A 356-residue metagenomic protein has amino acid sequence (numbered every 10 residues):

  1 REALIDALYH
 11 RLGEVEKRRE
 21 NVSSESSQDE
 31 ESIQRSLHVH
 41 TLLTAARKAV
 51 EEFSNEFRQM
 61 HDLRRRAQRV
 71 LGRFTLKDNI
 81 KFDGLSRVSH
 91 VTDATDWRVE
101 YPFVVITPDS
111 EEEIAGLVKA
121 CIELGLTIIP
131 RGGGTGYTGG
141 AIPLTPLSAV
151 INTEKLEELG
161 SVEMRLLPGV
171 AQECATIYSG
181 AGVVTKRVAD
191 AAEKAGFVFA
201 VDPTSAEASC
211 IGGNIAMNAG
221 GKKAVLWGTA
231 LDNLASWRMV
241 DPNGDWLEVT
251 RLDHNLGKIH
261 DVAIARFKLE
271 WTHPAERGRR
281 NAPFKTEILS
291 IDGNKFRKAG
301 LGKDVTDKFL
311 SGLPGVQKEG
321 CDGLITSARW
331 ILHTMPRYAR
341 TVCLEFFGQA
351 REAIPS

Functional and structural regions predicted by a protein language model:
R1-K119, G136-A175, T204, W330-L332 (+1 more regions): N-terminal flexible segment immediately upstream of the FAD-binding catalytic core in FAD-dependent oxidoreductases
V105, I129, I177, P314-G315: Residue-level marker of motif borders
L124-L126, L147: Short coil/turn segments at beta-strand junctions that form active-site/ligand-binding loops
L126-T127, V198: Residue-level detector of anion-binding/catalytic polar loops
R131-T135: Glycine-rich beta-strand-to-loop/alpha-helix junction loops that act as flexible
E158-G169, Y178-S356: FAD-binding subdomain of flavoenzyme oxidoreductases
